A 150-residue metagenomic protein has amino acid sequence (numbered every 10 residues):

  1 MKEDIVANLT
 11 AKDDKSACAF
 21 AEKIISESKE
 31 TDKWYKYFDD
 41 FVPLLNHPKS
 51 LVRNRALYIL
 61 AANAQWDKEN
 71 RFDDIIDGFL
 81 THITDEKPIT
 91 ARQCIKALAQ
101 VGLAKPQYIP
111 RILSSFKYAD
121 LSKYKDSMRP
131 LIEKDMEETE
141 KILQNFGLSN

Functional and structural regions predicted by a protein language model:
M1-D32, M136-N150: N-terminal alpha-helical scaffold/docking segments in eukaryotic complex subunits
M1-L9, D32-P43, E69-H82, P106-D120 (+1 more regions): Amphipathic alpha-helical scaffolding segments comprising HEAT/armadillo-like alpha-solenoid repeats
T10, N46, Q65, T84 (+3 more regions): Alpha-solenoid HEAT/Armadillo repeat architecture
K12-D14, P48-S50, E86-P88, Y124-K125 (+1 more regions): Short inter-helical turns and helix N-cap capping residues of alpha-solenoid HEAT/ARM repeat scaffolds
F20-E22, F38, A56-I59, I95-K96 (+3 more regions): Hydrophobic core positions within HEAT/HEAT-like alpha-solenoid repeats
I25-S26, A61-A64, A99-Q100, K117 (+1 more regions): Structural signature of alpha-helical solenoid repeat scaffolds
P48-P88: Helix-adjacent hinge/juxtasegments
